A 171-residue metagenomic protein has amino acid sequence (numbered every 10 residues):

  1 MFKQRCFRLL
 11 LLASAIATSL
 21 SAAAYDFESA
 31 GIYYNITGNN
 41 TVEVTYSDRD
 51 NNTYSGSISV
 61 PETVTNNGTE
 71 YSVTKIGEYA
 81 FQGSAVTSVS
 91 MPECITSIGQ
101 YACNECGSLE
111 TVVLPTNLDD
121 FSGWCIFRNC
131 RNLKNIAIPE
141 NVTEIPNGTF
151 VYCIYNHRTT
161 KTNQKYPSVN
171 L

Functional and structural regions predicted by a protein language model:
M1-L10: Bacterial N-terminal signal peptides that target proteins for export
L9-S19: Bacterial N-terminal signal peptides
A22-D26, A30: Boundary at the C-terminal end of the N-terminal hydrophobic targeting segment
S29-T41: Short, ordered beta-strand-loop transition motifs
T37-N39, T53-K75, S84-S97, G107-D120 (+2 more regions): Structural signature of tandem-repeat unit edges
E43-Y46: Non-globular, low-complexity intrinsically disordered regions
E78-A80, G99-N104, W124-R128, P146-Y152: Consensus positions within tandem repeat domains that build extended binding/scaffold surfaces
